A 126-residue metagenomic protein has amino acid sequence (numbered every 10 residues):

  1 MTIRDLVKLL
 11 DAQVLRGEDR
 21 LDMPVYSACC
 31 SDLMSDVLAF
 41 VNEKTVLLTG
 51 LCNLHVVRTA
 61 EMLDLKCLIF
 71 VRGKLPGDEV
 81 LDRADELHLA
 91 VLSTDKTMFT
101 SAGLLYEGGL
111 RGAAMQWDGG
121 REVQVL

Functional and structural regions predicted by a protein language model:
T2-R4, T97: Short, structural beta-strand-to-alpha-helix junction motif
D5-C29: An N-cap/entry alpha-helix motif that binds or orients negatively charged groups
D22-M23, S27, D32-V46, G50-R121 (+1 more regions): Feature captures the catalytic cores and cofactor-binding loops of soluble hydro-lyases/lyases that act on carboxylate
